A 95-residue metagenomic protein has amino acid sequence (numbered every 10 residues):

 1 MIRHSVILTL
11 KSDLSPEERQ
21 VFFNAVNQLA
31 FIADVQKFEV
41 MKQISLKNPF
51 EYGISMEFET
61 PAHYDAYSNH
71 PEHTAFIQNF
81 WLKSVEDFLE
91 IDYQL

Functional and structural regions predicted by a protein language model:
M1-Y52, E59-N69, D92-L95: Short S/T/G/P-rich N-terminal loop/turn motif that feeds into the first structured element of a domain
A30, T74-I77: A common structural junction motif
E57-F58, S84: Conserved catalytic core of Hanks-type protein kinase domains
S68, I77-F80: Short, flexible helix/strand-to-coil boundary loops that buttress conserved ligand/catalytic motifs in alpha/beta
N79-L95: Charge-dense polyanion-binding interfaces
